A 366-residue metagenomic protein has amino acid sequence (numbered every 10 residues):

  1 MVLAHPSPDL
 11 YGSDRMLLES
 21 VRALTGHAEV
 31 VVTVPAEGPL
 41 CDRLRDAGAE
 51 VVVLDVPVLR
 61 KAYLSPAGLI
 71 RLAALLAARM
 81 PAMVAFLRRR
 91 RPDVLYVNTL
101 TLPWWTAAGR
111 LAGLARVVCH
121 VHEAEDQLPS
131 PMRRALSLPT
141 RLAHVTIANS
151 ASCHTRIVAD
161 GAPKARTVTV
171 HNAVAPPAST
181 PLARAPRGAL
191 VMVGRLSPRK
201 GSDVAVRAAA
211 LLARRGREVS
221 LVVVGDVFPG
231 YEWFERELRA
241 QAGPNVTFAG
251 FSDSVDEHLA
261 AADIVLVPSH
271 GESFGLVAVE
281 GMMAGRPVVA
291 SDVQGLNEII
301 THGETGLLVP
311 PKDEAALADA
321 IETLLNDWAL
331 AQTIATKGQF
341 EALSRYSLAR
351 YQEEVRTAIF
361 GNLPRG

Functional and structural regions predicted by a protein language model:
Y11-R22, G188, M192, S197-L211 (+3 more regions): A conserved mid-protein helix/loop that constitutes part of the nucleotide-sugar donor-binding site
P39, M80, P92-L114, L128: An aromatic- and histidine-rich active-site surface loop
P39-R45, S220-P244, A249, L330: Short, structured helix-loop element that forms part of the nucleotide-activated donor/catalytic region
S152, A173: Carbohydrate-associated surface elements
F251, H270: Aromatic "clamp/platform" in nucleotide-sugar-dependent glycosyltransferases that forms part of the donor/acceptor
P287-A290, I300: Short hydrophobic beta-strand element within catalytic cores of glycosyltransferases and related nucleotide-activated
H302-G303, L307-E314, T323-W328: Conserved acidic donor-binding segment of nucleotide-sugar-dependent glycosyltransferases
A316, T323, L330-S344, Y351-E354: A short, well-ordered alpha-helix in the C-terminal region of glycosyltransferases
